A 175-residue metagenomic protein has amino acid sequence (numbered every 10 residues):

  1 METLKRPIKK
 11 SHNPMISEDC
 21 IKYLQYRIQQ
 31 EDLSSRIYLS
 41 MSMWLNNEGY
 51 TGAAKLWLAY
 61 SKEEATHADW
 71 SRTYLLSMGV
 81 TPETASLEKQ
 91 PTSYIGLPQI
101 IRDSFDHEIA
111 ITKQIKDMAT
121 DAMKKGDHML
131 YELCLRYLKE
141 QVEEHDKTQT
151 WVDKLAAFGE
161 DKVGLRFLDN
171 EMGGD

Functional and structural regions predicted by a protein language model:
M1-D175: Iron-associated oxidoreductase/ferritin-like identity signal
